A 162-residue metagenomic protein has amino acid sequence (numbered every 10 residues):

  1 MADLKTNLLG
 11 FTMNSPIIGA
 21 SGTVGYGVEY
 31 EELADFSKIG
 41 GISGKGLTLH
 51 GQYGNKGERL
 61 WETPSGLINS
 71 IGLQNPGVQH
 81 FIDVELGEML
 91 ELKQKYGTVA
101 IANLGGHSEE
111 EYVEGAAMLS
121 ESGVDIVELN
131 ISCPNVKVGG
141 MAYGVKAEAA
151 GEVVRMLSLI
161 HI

Functional and structural regions predicted by a protein language model:
M1-A100, G106-H107: N-terminal capping/small domains of soluble enzymes
Y30, Y112-M118: Catalytic cores of alpha/beta
K38, M118-V127: Structural recognition of alpha->loop->beta junctions
S43-H50, V124-C133: Non-cysteine beta-strand/loop elements that form the S-adenosyl-L-methionine
N75-Q79, E109, V113, G144-G151: Non-membrane alpha-helical structural segments and their capping/turn regions in soluble enzymes
I82, N135-M156: Active-site-adjacent beta->alpha loops and helix N-cap segments on the catalytic face of soluble alpha/beta enzymes
G97-N103, L129-N135: Short beta-strands and strand-loop turn motifs
I160-I162: Conserved small/polar residues in nucleotide/adenosyl-binding loops
